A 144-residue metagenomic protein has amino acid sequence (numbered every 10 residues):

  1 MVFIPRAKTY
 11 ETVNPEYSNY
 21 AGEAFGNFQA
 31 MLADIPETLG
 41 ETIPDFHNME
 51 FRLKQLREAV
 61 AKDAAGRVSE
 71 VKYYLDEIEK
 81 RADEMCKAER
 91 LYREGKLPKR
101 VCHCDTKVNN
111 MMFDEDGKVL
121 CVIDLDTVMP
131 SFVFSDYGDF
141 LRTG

Functional and structural regions predicted by a protein language model:
I4-N19, A24, D34-H103, N110-D116: ATP-dependent phospho-/nucleotidyl transfer catalytic cores
G117-L120, G144: A conserved long alpha-helix in the C-terminal portion of kinase-like catalytic domains
I123-V128: Activation of the activation-loop gatekeeper triad in protein kinase-fold domains
F134-G144: Active-site activation/catalytic loop segments of kinase-like enzymes and analogous catalytic loops in related
